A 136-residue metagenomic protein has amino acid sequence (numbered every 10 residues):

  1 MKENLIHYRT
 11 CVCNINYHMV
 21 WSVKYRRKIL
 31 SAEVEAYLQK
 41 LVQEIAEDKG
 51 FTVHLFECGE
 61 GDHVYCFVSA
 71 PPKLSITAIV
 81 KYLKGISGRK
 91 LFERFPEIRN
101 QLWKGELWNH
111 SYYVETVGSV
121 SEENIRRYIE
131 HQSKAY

Functional and structural regions predicted by a protein language model:
M1-Y136: Basic nucleic-acid-binding interfaces
